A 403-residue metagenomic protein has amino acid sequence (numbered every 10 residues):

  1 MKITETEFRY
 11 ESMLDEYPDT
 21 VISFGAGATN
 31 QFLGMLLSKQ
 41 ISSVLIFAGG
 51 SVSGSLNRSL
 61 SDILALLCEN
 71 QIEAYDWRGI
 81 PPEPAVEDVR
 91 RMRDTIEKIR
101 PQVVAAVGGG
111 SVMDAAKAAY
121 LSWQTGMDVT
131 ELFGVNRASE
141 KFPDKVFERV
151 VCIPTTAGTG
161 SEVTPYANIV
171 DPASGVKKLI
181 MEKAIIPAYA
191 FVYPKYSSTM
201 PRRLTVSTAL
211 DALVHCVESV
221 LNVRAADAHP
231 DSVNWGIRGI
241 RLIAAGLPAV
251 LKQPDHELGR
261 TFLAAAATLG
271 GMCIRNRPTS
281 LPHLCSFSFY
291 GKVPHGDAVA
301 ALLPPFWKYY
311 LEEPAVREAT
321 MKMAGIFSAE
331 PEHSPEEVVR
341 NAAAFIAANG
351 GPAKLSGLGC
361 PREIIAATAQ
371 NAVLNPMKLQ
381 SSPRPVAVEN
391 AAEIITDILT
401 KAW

Functional and structural regions predicted by a protein language model:
M1-V103, L355: ATP/NTP phosphate-donor binding region
E87-K195: Glycine/threonine-rich beta-strand-loop-alpha-helix active-site module that forms ligand/phosphate-binding
G158, T268-V299, P376-K378: Glycine-rich phosphate/pyrophosphate-binding beta-alpha loops
Y166-N276: Carboxylate- and glycine-rich phosphate/diphosphate-binding segment that chelates Mg2+/Mn2+
L213-V217, L263-G271, C285, L303-F306 (+4 more regions): Short alpha-helical scaffolding segments that buttress acidic/His motifs in well-ordered protein cores
K292, G296-I365: Gly/Pro-rich interdomain helix-loop hinge
I364-W403: Short, amphipathic C-terminal "tail helix"
